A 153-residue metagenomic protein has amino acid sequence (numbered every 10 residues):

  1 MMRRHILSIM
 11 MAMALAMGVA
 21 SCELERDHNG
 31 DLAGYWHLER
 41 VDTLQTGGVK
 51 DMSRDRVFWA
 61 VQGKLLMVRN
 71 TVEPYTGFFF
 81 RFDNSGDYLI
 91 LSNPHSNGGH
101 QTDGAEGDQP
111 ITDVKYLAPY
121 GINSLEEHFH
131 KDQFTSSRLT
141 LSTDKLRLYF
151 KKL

Functional and structural regions predicted by a protein language model:
M1-I9: Bacterial N-terminal signal peptides that target proteins for export
M17-S21: C-terminal motif of bacterial Sec signal peptides marking the signal peptidase cleavage site
C22-H37: N-terminal helix-cap/turn-to-beta initiation motif at the start of protein domains
A33-Y35, Q62-M67, F134-T140: Short, hydrophobic/aromatic-rich segments at coil-to-beta transitions
Y35-V41, V49-F58: Transition segment at domain starts
D42-G47, S53, K64-F134: Contiguous, well-ordered beta-strand patches that form the walls/edges of small beta-barrel/beta-sandwich domains
H128-R147: Short, exposed beta-strand-loop hairpins at the edges of beta-sheets in extracellular/periplasmic proteins
F150-L153: Short beta-strand-to-coil "C-cap" segments at the C-terminal boundary of structured domains/repeats, marking
